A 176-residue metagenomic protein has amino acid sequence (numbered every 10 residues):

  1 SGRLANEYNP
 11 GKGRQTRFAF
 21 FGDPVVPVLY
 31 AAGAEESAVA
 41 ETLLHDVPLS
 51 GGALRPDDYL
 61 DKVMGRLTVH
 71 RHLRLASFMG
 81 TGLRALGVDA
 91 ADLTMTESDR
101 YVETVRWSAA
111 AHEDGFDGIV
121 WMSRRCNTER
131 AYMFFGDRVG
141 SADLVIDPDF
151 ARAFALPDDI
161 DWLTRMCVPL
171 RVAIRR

Functional and structural regions predicted by a protein language model:
S1-R17, P48-R176: Active-site and NAD+-binding cores of ADP-ribose-processing enzymes
F18-S50: Extended catalytic/binding region for NAD+/ADP-ribose chemistry, centered on the ART fold
